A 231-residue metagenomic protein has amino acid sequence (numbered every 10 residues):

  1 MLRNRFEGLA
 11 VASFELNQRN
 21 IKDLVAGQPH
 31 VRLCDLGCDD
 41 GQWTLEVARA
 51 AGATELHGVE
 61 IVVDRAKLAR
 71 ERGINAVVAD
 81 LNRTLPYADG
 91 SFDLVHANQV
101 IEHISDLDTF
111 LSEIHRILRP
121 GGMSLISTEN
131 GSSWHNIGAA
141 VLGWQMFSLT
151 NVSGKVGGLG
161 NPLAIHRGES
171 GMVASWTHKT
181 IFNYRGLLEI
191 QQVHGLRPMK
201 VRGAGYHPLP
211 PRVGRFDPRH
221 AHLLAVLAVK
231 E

Functional and structural regions predicted by a protein language model:
M1-A88, L94-N98, L111, A174 (+3 more regions): Conserved N-terminal segment of class I S-adenosyl-L-methionine
Q42, S105-E113, M123-V229: S-adenosyl-L-methionine-dependent methyltransferase catalytic module, highlighting the catalytic core
G52, S105, R119: Short conserved AdoMet
R83, E102, S133: Active-site micro-motifs of SAM-dependent methyltransferase domains
H96-D106: A short SAM/SAH-binding and catalytic strip from SAM-dependent methyltransferases
R116: Basic phosphate/pyrophosphate-binding loop/patch that engages nucleotide-derived ligands
